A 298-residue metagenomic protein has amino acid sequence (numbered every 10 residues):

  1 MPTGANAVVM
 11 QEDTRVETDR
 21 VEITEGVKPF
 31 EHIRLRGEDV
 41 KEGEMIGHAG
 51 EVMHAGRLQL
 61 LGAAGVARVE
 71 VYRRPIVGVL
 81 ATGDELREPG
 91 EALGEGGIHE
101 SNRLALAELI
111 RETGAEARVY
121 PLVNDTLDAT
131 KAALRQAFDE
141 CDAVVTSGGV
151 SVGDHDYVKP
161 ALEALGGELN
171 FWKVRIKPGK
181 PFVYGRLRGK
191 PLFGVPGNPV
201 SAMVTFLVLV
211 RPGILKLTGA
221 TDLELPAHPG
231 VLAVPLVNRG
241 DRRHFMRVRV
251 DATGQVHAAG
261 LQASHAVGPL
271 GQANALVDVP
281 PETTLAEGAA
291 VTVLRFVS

Functional and structural regions predicted by a protein language model:
M1-N124, V256, L276, R295-S298: Short, glycine/charged-enriched hinge/interface segments at domain edges or termini
P2, V40, A161-S298: Flexible glycine/proline-rich
A7, R36-D39, H54, E95 (+13 more regions): Generic structural signal for well-ordered, non-membrane alpha-helical segments in soluble metabolic enzymes
V16, V21-I23, K28-F30, R34-R36 (+8 more regions): Short secondary-structure boundary micro-motifs
E31, G37, E44, G56-Q59 (+7 more regions): N-terminal hydrophobic or amphipathic segments with adjacent small-residue motifs that include Sec signal peptides
L35, E42-H48, Q59-A63, A105-E112 (+7 more regions): Alpha-helical scaffold segments in soluble metabolic enzymes
V69-V195, P199-V204: Helix-rich terminal scaffold detector
